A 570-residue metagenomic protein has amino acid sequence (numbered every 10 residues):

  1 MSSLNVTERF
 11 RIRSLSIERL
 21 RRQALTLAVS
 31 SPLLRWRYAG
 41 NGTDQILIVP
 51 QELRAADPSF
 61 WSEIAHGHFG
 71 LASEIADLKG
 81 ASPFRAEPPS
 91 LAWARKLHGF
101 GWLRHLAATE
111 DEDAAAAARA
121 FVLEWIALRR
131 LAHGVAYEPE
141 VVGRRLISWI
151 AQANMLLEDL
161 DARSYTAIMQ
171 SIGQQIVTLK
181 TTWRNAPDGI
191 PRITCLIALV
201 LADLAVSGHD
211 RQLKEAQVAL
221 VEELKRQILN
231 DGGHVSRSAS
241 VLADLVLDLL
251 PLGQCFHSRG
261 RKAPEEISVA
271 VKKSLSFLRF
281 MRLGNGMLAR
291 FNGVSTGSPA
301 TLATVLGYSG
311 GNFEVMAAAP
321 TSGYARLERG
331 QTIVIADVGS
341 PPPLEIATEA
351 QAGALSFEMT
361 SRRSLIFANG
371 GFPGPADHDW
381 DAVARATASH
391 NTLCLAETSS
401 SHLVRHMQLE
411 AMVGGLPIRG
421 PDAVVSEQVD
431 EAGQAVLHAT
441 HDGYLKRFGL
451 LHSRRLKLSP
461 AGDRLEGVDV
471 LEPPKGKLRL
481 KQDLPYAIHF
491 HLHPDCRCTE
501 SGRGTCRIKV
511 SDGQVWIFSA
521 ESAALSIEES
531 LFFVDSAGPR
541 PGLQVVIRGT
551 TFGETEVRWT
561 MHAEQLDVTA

Functional and structural regions predicted by a protein language model:
M1-K79: Extreme N-terminal leader/anchor segments
S2-S3, R85, G143, G189 (+1 more regions): CBM-like, beta-strand-rich accessory domains located in the C-terminal region of large, secreted polysaccharide-active
S62-A65, A318-G323, A352-G353, A432 (+1 more regions): A short, compositionally biased
L78, A336-D337, A368-N369, I508 (+1 more regions): Short capping micro-motif at the N-terminus of alpha-helices
L78, S90-V271: Aromatic-lined, polymer-binding surfaces characteristic of secreted/periplasmic polysaccharide-degrading enzymes
T194, A350-A354, A388-H390: Short, solvent-exposed loop/turn segments at the edges of secondary structure
A198, L229-F372: Carbohydrate-active enzyme catalytic cores, enriched for enzymes that act on polyanionic acidic polysaccharides
